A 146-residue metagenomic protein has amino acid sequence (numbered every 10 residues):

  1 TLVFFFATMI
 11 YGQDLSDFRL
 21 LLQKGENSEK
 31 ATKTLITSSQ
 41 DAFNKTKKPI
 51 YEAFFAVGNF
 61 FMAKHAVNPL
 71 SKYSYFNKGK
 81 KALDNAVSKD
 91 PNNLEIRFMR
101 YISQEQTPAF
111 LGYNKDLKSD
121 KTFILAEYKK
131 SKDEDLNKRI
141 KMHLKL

Functional and structural regions predicted by a protein language model:
T1-D17: Bacterial Sec-dependent N-terminal signal peptides
L21, F54, G58-F61, M99 (+2 more regions): "A position-specific structural signal for the A-helix of alpha-solenoid helical repeats
Q23-E26, A56, F61-L70, Q106-L111: Short coil/turn linking the two alpha-helices of tandem helical-hairpin repeats
K24-S38, K72-K80: Helix-turn-helix repeat elements of alpha-solenoid scaffolds
D116-L146: Terminal, low-structured helical/coil segments at or just beyond the last alpha-helical repeat
